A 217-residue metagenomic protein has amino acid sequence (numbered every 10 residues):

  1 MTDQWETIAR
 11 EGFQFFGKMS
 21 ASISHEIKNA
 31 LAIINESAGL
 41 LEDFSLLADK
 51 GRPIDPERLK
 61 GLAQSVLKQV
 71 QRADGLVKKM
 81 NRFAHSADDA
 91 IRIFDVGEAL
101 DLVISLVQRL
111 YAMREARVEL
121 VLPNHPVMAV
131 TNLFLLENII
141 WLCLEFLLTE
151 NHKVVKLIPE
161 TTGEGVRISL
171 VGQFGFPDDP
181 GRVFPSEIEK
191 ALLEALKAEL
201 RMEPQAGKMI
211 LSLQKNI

Functional and structural regions predicted by a protein language model:
T2-I8, I27-Q71, I91: Histidine phosphotransfer helical core of two-component systems
I8-M19, R58: Signal-transducing alpha-helical linker
F13-Q14, A48-R52, G75-K79: Short hydrophobic/aromatic-rich motifs at helix boundaries and adjacent loops
Q14, K18-A32: Conserved phosphoacceptor histidine of two-component systems
M19, L47-G51, R82-S86: General structural signal for alpha-helix termini and helix-helix connectors
V66-K68, A73-I217: Core catalytic ATP-binding domain of two-component histidine kinases
